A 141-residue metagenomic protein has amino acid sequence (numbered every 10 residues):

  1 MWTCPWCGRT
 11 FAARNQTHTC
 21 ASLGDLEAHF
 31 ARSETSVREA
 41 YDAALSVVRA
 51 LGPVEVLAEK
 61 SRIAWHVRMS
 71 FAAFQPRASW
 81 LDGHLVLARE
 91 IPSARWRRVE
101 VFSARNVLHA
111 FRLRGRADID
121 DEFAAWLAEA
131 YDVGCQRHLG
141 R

Functional and structural regions predicted by a protein language model:
M1-R141: Charge-dense, helix-prone N-terminal extensions
